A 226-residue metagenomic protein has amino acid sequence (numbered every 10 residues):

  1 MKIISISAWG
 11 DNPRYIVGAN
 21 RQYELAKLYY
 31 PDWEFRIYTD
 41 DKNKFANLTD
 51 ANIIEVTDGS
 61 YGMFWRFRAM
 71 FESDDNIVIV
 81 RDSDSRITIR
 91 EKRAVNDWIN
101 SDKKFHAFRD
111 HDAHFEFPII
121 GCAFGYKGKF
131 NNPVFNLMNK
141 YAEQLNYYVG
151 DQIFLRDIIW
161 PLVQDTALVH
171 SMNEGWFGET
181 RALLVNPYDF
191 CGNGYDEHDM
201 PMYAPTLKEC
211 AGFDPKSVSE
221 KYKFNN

Functional and structural regions predicted by a protein language model:
M1-D58: N-terminal anchoring/stem segment of glycosyltransferases
D58, S83-S85: Short acidic donor-binding/metal-coordinating loop in glycosyltransferase active sites
D58-W65: A short, glycine-/small-residue-rich helix N-cap motif at loop->alpha-helix starts within glycosyltransferase
S73, R81: Catalytic metal- and UDP-sugar-binding loop of GT-A-like glycosyltransferases, i.e., residues flanking the conserved
V78: Short aromatic/hydrophobic "clamp" motif used to bind/position activated sugar donors
I87-I119: Conserved donor-nucleotide/metal-binding helix-loop-beta segment in metal-dependent transferases, i.e., the alpha-helix
H114, Y126-N226: Catalytic core and acceptor-binding pocket of nucleotide-sugar-dependent glycosyltransferases
